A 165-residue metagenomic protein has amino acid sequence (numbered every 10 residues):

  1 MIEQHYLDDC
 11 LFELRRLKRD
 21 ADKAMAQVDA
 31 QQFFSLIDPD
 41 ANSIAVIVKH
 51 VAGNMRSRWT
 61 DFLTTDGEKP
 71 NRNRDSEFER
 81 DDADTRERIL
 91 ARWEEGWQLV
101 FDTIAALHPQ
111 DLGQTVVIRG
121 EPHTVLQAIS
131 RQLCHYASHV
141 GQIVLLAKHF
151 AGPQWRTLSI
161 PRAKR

Functional and structural regions predicted by a protein language model:
M1-E13: Extreme N-terminal tail/first-helix region
L11-D22, A30-S76, I118-R165: Short, contiguous alpha-helical
L14, K18, M25, W93 (+1 more regions): Hydrophobic alpha-helical core bundles mediating ligand binding, dimerization, or RNAP-core interactions
V28-Q31, N73, L107, D111-G113: Residue-level signal for pocket-adjacent positions within structured domains
F78-V116, L126-Y136: Acidic/histidine-rich alpha-helical segments that form the ligand environment of transition-metal centers
